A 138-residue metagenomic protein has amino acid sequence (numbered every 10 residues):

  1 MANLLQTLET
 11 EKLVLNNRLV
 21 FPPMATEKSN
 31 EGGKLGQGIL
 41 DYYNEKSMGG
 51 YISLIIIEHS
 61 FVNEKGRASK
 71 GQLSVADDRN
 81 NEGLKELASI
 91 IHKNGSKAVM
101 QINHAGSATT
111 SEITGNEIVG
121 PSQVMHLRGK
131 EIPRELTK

Functional and structural regions predicted by a protein language model:
M1-N103, M125-L127: N-terminal capping/small domains of soluble enzymes
S89-H92, K97, N103-K138: Non-globular sequence segments
